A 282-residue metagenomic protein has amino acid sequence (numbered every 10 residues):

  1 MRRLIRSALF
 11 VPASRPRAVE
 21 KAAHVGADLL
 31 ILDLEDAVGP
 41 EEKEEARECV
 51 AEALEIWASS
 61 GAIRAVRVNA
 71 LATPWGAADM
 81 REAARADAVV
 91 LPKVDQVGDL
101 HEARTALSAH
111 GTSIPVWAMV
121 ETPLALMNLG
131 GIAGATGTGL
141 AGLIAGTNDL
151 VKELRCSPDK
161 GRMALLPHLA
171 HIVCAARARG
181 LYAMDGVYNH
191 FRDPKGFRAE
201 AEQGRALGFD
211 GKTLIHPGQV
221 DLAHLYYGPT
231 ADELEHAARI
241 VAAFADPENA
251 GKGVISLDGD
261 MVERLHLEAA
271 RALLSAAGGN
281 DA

Functional and structural regions predicted by a protein language model:
M1-A282: Expand to "…catalyze enediolate/carbanion chemistry for C-C bond making/breaking, isomerization, decarboxylation
